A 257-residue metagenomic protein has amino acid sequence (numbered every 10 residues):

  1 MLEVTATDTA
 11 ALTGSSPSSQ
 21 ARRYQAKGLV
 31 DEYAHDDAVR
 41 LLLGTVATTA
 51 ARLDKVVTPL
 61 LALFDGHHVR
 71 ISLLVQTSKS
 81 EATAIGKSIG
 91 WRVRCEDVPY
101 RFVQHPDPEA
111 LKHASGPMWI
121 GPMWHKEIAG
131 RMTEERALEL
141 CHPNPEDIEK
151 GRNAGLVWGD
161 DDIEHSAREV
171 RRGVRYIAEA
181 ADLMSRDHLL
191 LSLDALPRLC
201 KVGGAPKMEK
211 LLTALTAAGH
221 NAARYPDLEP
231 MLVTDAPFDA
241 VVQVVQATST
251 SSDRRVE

Functional and structural regions predicted by a protein language model:
M1-E257: SAM-dependent transferase fold signal centered on methyltransferase-like domains, encompassing both Class I
